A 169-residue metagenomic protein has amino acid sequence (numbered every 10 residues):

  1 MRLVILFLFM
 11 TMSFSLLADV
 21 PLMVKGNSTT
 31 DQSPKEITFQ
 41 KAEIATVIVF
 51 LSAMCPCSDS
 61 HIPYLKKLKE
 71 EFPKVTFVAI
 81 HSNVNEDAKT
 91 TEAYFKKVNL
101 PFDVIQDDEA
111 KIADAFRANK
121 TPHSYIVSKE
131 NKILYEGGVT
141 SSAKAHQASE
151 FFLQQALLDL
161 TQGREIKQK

Functional and structural regions predicted by a protein language model:
L3-M12: Sec-dependent N-terminal signal peptides
S15-A18: Boundary at the C-terminal end of the N-terminal hydrophobic targeting segment
V24-T46: A short beta-strand-turn-helix
T38-D59, L65, L157: Short active-site neighborhood of thiol/selenol oxidoreductases, capturing the structured segment around
E43-T46, P73-T76, L100-F102, K129-E130: Loop/turn elements at helix/coil->beta-strand transitions in domains of secreted/extracellular proteins
D59-V98, Q106-A115: Structural microenvironment flanking redox-active thiols in thiol-disulfide oxidoreductases
F95-S128, I133-E136: Short, internal strand/loop/helix patches that form the active-site neighborhood or redox-interaction surface
S128-K169: Thiol-/selenol-based redox modules, centered on thioredoxin-like and closely related oxidoreductase domains
